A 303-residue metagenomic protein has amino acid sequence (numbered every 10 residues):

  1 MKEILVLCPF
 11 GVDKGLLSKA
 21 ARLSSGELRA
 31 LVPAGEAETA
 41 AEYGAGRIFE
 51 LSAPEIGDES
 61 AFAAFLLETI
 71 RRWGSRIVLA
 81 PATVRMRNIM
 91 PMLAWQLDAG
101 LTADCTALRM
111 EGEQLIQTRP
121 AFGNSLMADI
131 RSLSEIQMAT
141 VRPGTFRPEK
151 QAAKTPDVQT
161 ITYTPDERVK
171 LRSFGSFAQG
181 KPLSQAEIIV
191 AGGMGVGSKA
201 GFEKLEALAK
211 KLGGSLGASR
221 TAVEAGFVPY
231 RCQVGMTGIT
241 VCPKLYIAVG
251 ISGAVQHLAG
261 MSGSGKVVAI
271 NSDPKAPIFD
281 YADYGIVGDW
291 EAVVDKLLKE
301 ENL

Functional and structural regions predicted by a protein language model:
M1-L303: N-terminal glycine-rich FAD/FM-binding segment characteristic of electron-transfer flavoproteins
